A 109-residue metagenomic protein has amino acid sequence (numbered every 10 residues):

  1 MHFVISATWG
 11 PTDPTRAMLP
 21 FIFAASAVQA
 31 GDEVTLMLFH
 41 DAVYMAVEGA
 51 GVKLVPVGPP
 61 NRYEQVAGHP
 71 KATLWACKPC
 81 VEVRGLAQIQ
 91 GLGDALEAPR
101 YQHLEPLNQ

Functional and structural regions predicted by a protein language model:
H2, D32-T35, T73: Residues at the starts of beta-strands that form the adenosine-phosphate
V4-M18, A46-G51: Short, glycine-rich nucleotide/cofactor-binding loops
A17-G31, L36: Histidine-anchored nucleotide/phosphate-binding helix
S26, Q65-V66, P106: Hydrophobic/aromatic ligand-binding patch that stacks against planar heteroaromatic rings of cofactors or nucleotides
L38-A46: Short connector loops at secondary-structure junctions
G49-L54, G91-G93: Short glycine-enriched, charge-decorated loop/helix-capping segments at active-site entrances that position
V52-V83: A glycine-rich helix N-cap at a beta->alpha junction
G91-Q109: C-terminal structural segments of small proteins and small subunits
